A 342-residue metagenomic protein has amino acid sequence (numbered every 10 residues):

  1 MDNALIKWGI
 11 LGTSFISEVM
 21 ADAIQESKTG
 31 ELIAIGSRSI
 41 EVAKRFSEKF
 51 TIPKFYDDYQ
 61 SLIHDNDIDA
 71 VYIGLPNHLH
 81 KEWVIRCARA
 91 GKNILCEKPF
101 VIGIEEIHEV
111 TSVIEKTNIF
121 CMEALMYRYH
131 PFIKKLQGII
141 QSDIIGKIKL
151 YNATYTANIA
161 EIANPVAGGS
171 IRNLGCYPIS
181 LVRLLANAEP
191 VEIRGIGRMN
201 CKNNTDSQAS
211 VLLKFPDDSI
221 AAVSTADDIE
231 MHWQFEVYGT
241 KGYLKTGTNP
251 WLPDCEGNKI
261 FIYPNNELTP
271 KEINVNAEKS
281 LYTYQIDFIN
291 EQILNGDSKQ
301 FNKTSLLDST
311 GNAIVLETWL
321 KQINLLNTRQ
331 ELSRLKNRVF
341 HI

Functional and structural regions predicted by a protein language model:
M1-D2, A70-Y72, P216, F288-I342: C-terminal helix-rich "cap/oligomerization" subdomain common to oxidoreductases
M1-F50: N-terminal Rossmann-like dinucleotide-binding module
D2, A70-N77, K81-L125: Beta-strand-loop-alpha-helix segment that lines the small-molecule cofactor/substrate pocket of alpha/beta enzymes
I52-Y59: Conserved SAM-binding strand-loop segment of SAM-dependent methyltransferases
Y56, L95-C96, C121-E123, V223 (+1 more regions): Hydrophobic residues in well-ordered beta-strands that form the structural core
V101-I159: A contiguous active-site-proximal alpha/beta segment in oxidoreductase catalytic domains
A124-P131, I159-V191, S207, D308: Mid-domain beta-loop-alpha active-site segment that forms a flexible, acidic cofactor/metal-binding surface
S180-P253, D287-S298, S333-I342: Contiguous beta-strand/loop segments that form the cofactor/metal-binding neighborhood of enzyme cores
